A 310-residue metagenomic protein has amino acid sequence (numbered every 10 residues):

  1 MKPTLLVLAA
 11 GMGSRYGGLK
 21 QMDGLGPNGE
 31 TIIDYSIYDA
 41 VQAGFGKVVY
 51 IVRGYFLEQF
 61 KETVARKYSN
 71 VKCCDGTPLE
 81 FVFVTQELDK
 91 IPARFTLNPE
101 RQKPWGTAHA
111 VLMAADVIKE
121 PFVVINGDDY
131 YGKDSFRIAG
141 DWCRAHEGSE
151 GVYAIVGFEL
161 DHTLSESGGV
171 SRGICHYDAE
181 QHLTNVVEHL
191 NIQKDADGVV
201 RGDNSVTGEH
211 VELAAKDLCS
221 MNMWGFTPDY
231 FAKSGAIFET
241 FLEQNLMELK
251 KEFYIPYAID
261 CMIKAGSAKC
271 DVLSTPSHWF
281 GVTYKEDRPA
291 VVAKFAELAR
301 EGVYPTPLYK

Functional and structural regions predicted by a protein language model:
M1-V7, G13, E30-V124, Y131-G132 (+2 more regions): Conserved N-terminal catalytic core of the sugar/cofactor nucleotidyltransferase
M22, C175-Y177, V272: A structural signal for short hydrophobic beta-strand segments in well-ordered beta-sheet cores
A93-P104, G168-G173, E286-A290: Short, surface-exposed amphipathic charged segments that create phosphate/polyanion-binding patches used for binding
K133-M223: Conserved core of the sugar-phosphate nucleotidyltransferase
L218, C270-S277: Catalytic beta-strand/loop signature of glycosyltransferases that borders the donor
M223-S234: Conserved nucleotide-sugar donor-binding and metal-coordinating catalytic region shared by glycosyltransferases
G235-A268: A C-terminal functional module that forms or caps the active site or interfaces directly with catalytic machinery
K264, K269, W279-K310: Hydrophobic helical membrane-anchoring modules
